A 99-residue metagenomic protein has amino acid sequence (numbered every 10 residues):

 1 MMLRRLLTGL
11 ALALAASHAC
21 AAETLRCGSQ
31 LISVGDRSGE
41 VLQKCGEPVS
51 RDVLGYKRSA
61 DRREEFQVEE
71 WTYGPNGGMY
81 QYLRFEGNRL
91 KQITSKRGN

Functional and structural regions predicted by a protein language model:
M1-A21: Classic N-terminal secretory signal peptides
C20-N99: Residues within mature, well-folded domains
